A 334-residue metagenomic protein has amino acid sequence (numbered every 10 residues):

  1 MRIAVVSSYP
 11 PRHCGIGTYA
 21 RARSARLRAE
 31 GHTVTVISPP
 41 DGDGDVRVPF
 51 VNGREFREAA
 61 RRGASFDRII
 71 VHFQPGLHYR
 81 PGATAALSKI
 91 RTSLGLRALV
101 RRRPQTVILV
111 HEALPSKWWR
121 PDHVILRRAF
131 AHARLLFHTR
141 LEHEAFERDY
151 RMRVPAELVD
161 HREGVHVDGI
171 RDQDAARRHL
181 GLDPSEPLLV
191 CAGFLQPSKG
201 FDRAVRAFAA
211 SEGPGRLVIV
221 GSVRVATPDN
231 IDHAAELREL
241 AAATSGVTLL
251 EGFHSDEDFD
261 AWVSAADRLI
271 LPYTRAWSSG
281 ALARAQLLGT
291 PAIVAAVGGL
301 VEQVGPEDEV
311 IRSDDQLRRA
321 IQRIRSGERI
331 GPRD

Functional and structural regions predicted by a protein language model:
I90-R102, W118-L135, L237: Membrane-proximal helix-turn-helix segments that form the acceptor-binding/catalytic region of lipid-linked
F130-R171: Donor nucleotide-sugar binding/catalytic pocket of nucleotide-sugar-dependent glycosyltransferases
G169-L182, A235: A short helix/loop element that forms part of the nucleotide-sugar donor recognition site in Leloir-type
L182-K199, V205-F208, L217-V220: Conserved donor-binding/catalytic core segment of Leloir-type glycosyltransferases
R216-A235, G252: Glycosyltransferase donor-sugar binding loop
I231-D260: Nucleotide-activated donor-binding/catalytic signature segment of Leloir-type glycosyltransferases, i.e., the conserved
A261-W277, T290: Acidic donor-binding loop of glycosyltransferase active sites
P306-Q316, R323-E328: Conserved acidic donor-binding segment of nucleotide-sugar-dependent glycosyltransferases
